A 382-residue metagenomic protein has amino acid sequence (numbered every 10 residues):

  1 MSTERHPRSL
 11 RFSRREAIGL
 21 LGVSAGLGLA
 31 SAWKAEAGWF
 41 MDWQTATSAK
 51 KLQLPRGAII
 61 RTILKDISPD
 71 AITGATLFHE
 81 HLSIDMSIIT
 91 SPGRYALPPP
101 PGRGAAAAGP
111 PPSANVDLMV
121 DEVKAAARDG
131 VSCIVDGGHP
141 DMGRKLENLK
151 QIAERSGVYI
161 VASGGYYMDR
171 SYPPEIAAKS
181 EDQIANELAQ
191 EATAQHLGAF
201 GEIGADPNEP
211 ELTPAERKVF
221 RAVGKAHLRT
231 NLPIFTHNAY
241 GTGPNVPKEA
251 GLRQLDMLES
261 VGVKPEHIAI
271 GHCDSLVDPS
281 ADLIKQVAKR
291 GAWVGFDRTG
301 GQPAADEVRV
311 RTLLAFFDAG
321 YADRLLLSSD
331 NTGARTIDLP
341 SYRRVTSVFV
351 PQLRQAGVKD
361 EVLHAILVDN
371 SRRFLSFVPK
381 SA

Functional and structural regions predicted by a protein language model:
M1-S13: N-terminal secretory signal peptides
I18-S31, I59-K65, S341-A382: Mid-to-C-terminal alpha-helical segments outside catalytic/metal-binding sites
S31-I63, R103: C-terminal segment of N-terminal export signals and the immediately downstream linker at the start of the mature
P69, T73-G74, F78, S83 (+3 more regions): Alpha-helical scaffold segments that flank or form the walls of functional sites
H81-A114, S163-E181, D323, N331-V350: Active-site gating loops and adjacent loop-to-helix segments of metal-dependent hydrolytic enzymes
Q151-R155, Y159-P233, R290-W293, T299-Q302: Active-site gating/metal-coordination segments in enzymes
A194-D278: Divalent metal-binding pocket/active-site signature
T236-H237, G241, D297-T299, Y321-P340: Short acidic/histidine-rich active-site segments
